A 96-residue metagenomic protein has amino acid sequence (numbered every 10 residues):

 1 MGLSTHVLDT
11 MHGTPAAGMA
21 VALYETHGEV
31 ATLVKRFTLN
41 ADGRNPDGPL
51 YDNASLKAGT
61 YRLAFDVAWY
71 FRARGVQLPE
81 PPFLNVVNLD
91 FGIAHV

Functional and structural regions predicted by a protein language model:
M1-A94: Beta-strand-dominated extracellular/periplasmic modules and repeats in secreted or surface-exposed proteins
